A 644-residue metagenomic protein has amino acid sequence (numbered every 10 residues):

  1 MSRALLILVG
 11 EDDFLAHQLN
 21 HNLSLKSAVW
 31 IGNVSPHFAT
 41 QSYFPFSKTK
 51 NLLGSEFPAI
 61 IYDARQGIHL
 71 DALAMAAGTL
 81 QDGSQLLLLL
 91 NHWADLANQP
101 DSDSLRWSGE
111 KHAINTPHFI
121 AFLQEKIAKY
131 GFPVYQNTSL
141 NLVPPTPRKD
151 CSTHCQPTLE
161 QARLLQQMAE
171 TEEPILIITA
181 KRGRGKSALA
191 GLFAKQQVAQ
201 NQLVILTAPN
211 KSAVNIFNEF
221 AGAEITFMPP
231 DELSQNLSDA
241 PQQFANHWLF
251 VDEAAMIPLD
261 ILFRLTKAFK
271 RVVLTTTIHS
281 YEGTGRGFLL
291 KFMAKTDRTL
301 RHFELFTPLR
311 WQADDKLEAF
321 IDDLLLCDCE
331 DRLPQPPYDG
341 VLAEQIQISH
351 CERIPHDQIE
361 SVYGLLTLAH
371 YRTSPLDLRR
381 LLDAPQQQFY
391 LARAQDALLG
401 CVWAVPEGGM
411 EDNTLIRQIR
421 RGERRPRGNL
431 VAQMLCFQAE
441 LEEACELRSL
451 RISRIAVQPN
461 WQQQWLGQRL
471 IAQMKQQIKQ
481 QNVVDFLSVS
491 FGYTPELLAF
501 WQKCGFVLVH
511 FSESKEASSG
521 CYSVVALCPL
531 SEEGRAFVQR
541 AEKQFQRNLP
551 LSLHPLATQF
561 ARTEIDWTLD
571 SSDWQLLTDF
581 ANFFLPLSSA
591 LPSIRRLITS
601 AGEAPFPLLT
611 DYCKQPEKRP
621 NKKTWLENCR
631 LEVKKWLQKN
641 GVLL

Functional and structural regions predicted by a protein language model:
R3-E11, H21-N33, T179, Q202-V214: Conserved RecA-like ASCE P-loop NTPase motor core of nucleic-acid helicases/translocases
A16, K186: Conserved lysine of the Walker
Q41-M75, I225-K267: Conserved RecA-like ASCE ATPase "motif II neighborhood" in helicase/translocase motors
T49-V143: N-terminal accessory nucleic-acid engagement/regulatory domains that precede and modulate ATP-driven motor cores
A113-L159, M293-P334: Conserved coupling/interface region of RecA-like P-loop/ASCE motor cores
T153-E172: N-terminal pre-P-loop "Q-motif" helix
L189, F193, L470: Hydrophobic positions on the alpha1 helix immediately C-terminal to the Walker A/P-loop
M228-A240, W248, D260-I261, K267 (+3 more regions): Terminal substrate-recognition subdomain of acyl/acetyltransferases
